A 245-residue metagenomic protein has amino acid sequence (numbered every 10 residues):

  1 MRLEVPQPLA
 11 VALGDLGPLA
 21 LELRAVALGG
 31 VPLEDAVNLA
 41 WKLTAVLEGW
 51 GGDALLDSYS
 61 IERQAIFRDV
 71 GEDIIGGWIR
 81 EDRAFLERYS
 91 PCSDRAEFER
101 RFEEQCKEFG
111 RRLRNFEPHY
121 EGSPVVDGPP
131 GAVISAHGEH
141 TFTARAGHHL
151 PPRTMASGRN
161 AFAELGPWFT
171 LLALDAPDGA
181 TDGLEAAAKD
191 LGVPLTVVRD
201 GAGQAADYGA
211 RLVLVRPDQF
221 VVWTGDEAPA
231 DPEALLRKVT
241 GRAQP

Functional and structural regions predicted by a protein language model:
M1-V26: N-terminal low-complexity segments that are often proline-rich with Ser/Thr-Pro
E22-V26, A45-P245: Helical substrate-recognition/capping region of FAD-dependent monooxygenase/halogenase enzymes
L28-V31: Active-site metal-coordination segments of metallo-dependent hydrolases
L33-L47: An active-site-proximal "capping" alpha-helix that borders the catalytic cofactor pocket
